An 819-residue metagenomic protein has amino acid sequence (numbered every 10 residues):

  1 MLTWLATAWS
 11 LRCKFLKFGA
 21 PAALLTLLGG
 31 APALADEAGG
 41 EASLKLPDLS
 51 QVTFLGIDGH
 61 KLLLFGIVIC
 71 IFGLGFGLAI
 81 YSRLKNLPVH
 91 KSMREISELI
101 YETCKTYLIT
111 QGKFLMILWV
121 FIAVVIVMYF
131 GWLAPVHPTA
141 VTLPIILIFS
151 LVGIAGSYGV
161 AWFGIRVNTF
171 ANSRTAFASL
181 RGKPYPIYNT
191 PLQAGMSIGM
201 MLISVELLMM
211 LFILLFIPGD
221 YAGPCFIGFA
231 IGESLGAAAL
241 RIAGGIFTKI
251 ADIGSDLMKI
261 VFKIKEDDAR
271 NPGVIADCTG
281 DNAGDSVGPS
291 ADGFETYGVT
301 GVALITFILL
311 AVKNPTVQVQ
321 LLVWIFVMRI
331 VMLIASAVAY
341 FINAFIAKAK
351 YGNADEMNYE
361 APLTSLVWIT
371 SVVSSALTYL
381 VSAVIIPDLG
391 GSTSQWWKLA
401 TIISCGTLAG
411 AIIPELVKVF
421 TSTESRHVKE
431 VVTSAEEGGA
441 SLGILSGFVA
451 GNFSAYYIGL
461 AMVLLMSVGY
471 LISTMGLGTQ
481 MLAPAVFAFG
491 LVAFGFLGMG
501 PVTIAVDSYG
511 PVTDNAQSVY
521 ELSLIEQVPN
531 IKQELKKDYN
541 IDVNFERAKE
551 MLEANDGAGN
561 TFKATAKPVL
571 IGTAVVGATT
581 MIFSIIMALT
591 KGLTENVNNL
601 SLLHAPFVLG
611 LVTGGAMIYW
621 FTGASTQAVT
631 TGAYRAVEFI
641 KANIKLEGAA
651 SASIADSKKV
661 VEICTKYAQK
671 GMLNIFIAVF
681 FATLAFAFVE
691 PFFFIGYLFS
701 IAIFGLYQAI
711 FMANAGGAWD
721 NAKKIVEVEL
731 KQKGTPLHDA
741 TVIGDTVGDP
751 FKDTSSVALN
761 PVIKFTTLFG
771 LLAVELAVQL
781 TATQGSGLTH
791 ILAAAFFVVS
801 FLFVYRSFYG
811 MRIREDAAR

Functional and structural regions predicted by a protein language model:
L2-R819: Hydrophobic packing and interface segments
